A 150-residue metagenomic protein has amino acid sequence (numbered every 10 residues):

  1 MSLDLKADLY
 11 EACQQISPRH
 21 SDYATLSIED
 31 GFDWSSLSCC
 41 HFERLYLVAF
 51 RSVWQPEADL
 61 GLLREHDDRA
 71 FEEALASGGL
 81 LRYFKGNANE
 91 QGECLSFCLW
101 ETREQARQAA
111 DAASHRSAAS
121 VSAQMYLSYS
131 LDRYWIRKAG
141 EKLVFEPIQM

Functional and structural regions predicted by a protein language model:
M1-G86, Y134-M150: Short S/T/G/P-rich N-terminal loop/turn motif that feeds into the first structured element of a domain
L9, C13, N87-N89, A110 (+2 more regions): Soluble, non-membrane globular domain cores that form compact, hydrophobic packing and curved binding surfaces
L37-C39, R69-E72, N89, E104 (+2 more regions): Generic structural signal for short, flexible, solvent-exposed coil/loop and linker residues
R44, E93-C94, S128: A structure-centric signal for secondary-structure junctions around beta-strands
V48-S52, Y83-A112: Short, well-ordered beta-strand segments in beta-rich or mixed alpha/beta enzyme and ligand-binding folds
E104, Q108-M150: Alpha-helical oligomerization segments
